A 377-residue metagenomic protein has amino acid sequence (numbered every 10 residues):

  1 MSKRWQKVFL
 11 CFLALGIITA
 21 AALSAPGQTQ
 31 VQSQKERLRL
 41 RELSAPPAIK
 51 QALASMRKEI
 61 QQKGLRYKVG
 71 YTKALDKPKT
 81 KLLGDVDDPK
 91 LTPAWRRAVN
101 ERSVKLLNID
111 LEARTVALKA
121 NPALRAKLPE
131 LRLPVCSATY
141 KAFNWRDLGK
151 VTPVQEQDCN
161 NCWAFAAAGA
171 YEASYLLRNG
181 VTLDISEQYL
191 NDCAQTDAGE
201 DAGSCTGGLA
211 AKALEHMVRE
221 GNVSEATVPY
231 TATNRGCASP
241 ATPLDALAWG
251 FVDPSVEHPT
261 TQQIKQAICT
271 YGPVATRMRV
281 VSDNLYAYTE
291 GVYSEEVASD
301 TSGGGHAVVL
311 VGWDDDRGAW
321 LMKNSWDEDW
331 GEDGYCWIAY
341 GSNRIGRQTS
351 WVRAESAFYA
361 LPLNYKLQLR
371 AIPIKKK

Functional and structural regions predicted by a protein language model:
S2-F12: Bacterial N-terminal signal peptides that target proteins for export
C11-A20: Bacterial N-terminal signal peptides
A22-T29: Boundary at the C-terminal end of the N-terminal hydrophobic targeting segment
T29-K377: Catalytic-core signature of thiol
